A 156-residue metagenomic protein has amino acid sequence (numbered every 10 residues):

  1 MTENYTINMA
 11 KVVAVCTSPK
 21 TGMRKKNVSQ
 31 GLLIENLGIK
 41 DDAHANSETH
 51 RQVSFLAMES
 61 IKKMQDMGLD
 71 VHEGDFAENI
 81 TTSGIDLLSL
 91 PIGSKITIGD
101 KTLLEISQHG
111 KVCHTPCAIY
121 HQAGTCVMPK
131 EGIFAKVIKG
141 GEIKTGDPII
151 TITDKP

Functional and structural regions predicted by a protein language model:
M1-P156: Metal-cofactor-dependent catalytic cores
